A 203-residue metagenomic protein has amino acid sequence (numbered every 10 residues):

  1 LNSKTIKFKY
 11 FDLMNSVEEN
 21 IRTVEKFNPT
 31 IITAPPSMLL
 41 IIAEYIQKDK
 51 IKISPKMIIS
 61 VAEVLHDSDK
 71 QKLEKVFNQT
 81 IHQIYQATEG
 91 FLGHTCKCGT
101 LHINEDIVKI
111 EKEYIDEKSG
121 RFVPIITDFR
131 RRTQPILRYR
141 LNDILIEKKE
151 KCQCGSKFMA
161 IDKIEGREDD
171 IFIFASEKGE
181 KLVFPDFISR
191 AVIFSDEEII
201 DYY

Functional and structural regions predicted by a protein language model:
N2-Y203: Active-site glycine/GP-rich loop and adjacent strand/helix microenvironment that borders small-molecule binding pockets
